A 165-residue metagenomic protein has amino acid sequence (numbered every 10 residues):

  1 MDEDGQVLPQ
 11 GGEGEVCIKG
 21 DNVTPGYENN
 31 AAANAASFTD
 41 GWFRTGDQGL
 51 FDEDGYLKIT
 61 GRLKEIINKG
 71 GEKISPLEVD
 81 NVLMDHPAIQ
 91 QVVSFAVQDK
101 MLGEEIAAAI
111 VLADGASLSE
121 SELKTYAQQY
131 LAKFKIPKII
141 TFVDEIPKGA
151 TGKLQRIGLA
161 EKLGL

Functional and structural regions predicted by a protein language model:
M1-D4, N30-A33: Active-site loops of AMP-binding adenylate-forming
G5-V7, S117: Short helix-loop capping/hinge motifs at secondary-structure junctions, enriched in acidic/polar residues
P9-Q10, G26-N29: Active-site glycine/GP-rich loop and adjacent strand/helix microenvironment that borders small-molecule binding pockets
E15, G20, P25-G26, A33 (+4 more regions): AMP-binding/adenylate-forming catalytic core of the ANL superfamily
G41: FAD-site-proximal beta/loop scaffold in flavoenzymes
I140-V143: General small-molecule cofactor/ligand-binding pocket signal
